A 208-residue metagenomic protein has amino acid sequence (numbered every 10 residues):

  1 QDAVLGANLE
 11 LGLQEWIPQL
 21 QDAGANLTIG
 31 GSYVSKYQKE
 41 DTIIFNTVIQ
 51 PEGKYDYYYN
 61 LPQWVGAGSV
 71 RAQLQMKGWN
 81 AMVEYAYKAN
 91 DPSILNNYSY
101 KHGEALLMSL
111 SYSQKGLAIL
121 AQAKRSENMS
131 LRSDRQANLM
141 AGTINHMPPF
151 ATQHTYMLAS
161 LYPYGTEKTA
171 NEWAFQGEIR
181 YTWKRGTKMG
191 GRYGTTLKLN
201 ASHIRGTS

Functional and structural regions predicted by a protein language model:
Q1-S208: Signature for the C-terminal beta-barrel architecture of outer-membrane proteins
